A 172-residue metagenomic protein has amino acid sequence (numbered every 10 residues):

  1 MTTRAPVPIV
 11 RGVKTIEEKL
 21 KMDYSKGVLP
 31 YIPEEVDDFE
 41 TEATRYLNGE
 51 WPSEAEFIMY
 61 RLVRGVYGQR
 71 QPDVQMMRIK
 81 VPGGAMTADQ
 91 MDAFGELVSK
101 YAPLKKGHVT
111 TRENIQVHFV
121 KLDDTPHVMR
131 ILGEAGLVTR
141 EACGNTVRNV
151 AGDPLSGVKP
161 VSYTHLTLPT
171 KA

Functional and structural regions predicted by a protein language model:
M1-M77, D89-A93, Y101: Iron-sulfur (Fe-S) cluster-binding modules
M59-G65, Q90-P103, V128-C143: Structured alpha-helical segments in the cores of large, soluble enzyme domains
D73, A88-D92, T111, L122 (+2 more regions): Conserved structured core elements
V74-P82, R148-V161: Short, hydrophobic beta-strand segments
V81-T87, E113, F119-D124, S156-V158: A generic structural motif
K106-T110: Short beta-strand
I115-A151: Hydrophobic or amphipathic alpha-helical targeting/insertion segments
T164-T170: Conserved small/polar residues in nucleotide/adenosyl-binding loops
